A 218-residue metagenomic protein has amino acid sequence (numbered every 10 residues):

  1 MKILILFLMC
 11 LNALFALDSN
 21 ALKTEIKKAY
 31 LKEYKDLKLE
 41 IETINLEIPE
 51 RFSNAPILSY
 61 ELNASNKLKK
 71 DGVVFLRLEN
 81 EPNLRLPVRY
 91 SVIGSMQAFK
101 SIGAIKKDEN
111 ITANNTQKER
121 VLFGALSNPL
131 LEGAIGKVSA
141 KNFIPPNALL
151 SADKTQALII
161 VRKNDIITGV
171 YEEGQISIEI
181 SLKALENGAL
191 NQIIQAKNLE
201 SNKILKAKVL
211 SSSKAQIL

Functional and structural regions predicted by a protein language model:
I3-A13: Sec-dependent N-terminal signal peptides
F15-L218: Mature, extracytoplasmic segments of signal peptide-bearing proteins
